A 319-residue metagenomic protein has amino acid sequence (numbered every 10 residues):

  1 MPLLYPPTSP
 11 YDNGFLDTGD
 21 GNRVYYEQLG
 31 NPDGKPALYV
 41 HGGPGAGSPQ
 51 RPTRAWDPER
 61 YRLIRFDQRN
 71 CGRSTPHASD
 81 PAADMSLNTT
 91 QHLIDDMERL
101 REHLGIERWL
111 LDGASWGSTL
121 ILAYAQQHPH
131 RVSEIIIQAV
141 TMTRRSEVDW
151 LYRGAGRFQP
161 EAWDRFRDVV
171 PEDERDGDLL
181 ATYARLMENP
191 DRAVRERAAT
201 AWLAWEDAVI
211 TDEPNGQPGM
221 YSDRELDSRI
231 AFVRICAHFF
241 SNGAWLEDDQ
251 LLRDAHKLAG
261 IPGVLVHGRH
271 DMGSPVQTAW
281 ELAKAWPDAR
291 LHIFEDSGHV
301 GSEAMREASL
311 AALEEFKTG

Functional and structural regions predicted by a protein language model:
P2-R23, C236: N-terminal cap/lid segment of alpha/beta-hydrolase-fold proteins
T18-H77: Conserved HGGG/HGGXW glycine-rich cap/lid loop of the alpha/beta-hydrolase fold
Q91-W109: Conserved acidic catalytic loop of the alpha/beta-hydrolase fold
E107-S146: Conserved hydrolase catalytic core segment
W150, G154-D254, I261: Alpha/beta-hydrolase
L258-A259, L265-H267: Short beta-strand/loop motif that positions the catalytic acidic residue of the alpha/beta-hydrolase fold
M272-T278: Conserved alpha/beta-hydrolase "acid-adjacent" motif
A289-G319: Catalytic active-site module of serine/aspartate enzymes centered on a nucleophile-bearing elbow/loop
